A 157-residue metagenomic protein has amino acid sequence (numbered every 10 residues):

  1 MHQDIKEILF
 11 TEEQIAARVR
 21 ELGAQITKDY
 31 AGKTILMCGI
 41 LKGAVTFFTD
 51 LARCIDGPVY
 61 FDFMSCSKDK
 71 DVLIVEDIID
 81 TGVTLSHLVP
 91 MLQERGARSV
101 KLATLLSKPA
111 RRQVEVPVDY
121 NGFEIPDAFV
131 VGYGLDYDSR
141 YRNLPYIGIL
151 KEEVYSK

Functional and structural regions predicted by a protein language model:
M1-K157: PRPP-associated nucleotide enzymes
